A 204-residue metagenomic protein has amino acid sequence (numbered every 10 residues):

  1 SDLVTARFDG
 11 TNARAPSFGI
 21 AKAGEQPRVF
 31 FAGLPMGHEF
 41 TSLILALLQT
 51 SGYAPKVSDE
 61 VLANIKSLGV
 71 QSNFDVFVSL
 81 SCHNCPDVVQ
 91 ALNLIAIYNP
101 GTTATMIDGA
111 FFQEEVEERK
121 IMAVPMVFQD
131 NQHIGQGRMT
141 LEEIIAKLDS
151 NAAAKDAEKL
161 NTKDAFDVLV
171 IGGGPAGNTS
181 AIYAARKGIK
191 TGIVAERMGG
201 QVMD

Functional and structural regions predicted by a protein language model:
S1-L3, G69-Q71, A91-M106: Conserved helix-turn-beta segment immediately C-terminal to the redox Cys motif in thioredoxin-like folds
D2-A21, T103-H133, M139-A152: Thioredoxin-like thiol-disulfide oxidoreductase module
R14, L68-V70, A123, D164-F166 (+1 more regions): Residue-level preference for short coil/turn positions at secondary-structure junctions
I20-A54, F128-D156: Non-catalytic, surface beta->alpha helical segment in thiol-disulfide oxidoreductase systems
Y53-L68, K155-V168: Long, charged amphipathic helices and adjacent flexible linkers at domain junctions
I65-S79: Hydrophobic/aromatic-rich, well-ordered segments within soluble, folded domains that form packed cores
D75, S79-L80, N84-P86, Q90-L92 (+2 more regions): Beta1-alpha1 glycine-rich phosphate/pyrophosphate-binding loop at the start of Rossmann-like nucleotide-binding domains
I107-D108, Q136, G172, V194: Small/polar loops that bind or transfer phosphate-bearing groups
